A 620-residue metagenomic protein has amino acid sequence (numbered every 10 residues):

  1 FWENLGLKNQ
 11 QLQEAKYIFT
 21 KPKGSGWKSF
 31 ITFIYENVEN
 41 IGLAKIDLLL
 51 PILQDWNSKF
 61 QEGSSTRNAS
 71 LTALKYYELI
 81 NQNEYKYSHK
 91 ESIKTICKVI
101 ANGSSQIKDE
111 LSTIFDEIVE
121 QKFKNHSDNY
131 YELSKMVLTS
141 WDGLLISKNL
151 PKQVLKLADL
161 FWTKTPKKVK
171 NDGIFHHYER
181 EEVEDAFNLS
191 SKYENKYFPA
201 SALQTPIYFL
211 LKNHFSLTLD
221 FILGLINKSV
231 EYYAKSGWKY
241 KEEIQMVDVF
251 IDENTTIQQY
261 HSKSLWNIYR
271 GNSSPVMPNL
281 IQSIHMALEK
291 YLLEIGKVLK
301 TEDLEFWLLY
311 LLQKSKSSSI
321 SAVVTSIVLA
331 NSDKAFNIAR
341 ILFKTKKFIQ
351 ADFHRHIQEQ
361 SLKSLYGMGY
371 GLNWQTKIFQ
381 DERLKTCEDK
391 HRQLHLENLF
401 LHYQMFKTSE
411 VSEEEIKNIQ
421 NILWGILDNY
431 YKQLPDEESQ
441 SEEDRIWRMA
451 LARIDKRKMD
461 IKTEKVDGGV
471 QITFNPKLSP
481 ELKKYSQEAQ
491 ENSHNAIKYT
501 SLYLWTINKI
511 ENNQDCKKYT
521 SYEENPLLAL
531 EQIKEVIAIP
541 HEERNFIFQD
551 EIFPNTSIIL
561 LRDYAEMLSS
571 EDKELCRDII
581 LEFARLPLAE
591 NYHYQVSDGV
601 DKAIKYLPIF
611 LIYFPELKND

Functional and structural regions predicted by a protein language model:
W2-D620: Extended alpha-helical scaffold segments
